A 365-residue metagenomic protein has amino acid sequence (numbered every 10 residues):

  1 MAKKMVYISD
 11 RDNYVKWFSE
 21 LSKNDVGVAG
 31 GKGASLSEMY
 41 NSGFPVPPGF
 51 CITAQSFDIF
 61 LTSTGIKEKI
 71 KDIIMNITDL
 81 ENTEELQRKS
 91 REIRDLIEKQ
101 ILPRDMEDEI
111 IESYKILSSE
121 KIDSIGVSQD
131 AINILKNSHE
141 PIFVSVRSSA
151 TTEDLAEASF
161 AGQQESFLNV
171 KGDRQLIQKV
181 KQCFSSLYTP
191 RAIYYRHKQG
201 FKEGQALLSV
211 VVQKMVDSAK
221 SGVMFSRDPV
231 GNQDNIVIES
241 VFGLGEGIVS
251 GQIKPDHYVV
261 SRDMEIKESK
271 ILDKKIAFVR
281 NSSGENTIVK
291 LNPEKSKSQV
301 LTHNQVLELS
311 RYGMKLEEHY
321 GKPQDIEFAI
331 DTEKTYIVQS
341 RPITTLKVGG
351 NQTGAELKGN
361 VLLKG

Functional and structural regions predicted by a protein language model:
M1-S209, S296-N304, L309-Y312, E317-G321 (+3 more regions): N-terminal beta-alpha lobe that positions the nucleotide/phosphoryl donor in ATP/NTP-coupled carboxylate activation
P48, R147-S148, Q213-K214, R227 (+4 more regions): Pocket-edge structural micro-motifs
S148-A150, K214-V216, I330-T332: A general secondary-structure junction signal
T152, S218, L244, I343-L346: Short loop/turn segments at secondary-structure transitions that flank enzyme active sites
S166-M264: NTP-handling and nucleic-acid-processing catalytic cores
N235-D325, I330-T332, K358-G365: Conserved catalytic alpha/beta cores of large enzymes that bind or transform nucleotide phosphates and polynucleotides
E246-Q252, T344-A355: A short, polar/charged loop-to-alpha-helix boundary motif
F328, E333-T344: A short beta-strand motif that forms the metal-chelation/ATP-contact edge of phosphoryl-transfer active sites
